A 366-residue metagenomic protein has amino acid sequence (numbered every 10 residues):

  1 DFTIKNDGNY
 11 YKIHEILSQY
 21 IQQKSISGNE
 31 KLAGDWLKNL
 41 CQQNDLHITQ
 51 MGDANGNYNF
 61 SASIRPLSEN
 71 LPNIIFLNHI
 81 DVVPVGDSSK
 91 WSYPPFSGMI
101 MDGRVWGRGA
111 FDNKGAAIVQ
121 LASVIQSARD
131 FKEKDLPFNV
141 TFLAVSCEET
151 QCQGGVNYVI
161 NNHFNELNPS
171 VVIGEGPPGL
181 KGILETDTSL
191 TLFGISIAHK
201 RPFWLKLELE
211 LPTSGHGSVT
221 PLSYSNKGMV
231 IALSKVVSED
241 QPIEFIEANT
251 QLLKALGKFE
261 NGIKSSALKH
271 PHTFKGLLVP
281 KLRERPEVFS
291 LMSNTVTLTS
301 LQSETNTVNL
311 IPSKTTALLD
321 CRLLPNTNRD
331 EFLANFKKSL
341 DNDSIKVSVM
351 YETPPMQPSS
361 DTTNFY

Functional and structural regions predicted by a protein language model:
D1-A110, R129-F138, L319: Acidic/His- and Gly-rich active-site-bordering loop/insert found across diverse amide/peptide-bond hydrolases
Q19, A122-R129, I231-K235, C321: Short glycine/serine- and small hydrophobic-enriched flexible loop segments
I64, L209, C321-L323: Hydrophobic beta-strand positions in extracellular immunoglobulin-like domains
R104-V105, F111-G194: Acidic/histidine-rich catalytic neighborhood of metal-dependent amide-processing enzymes
F164-N165, V171, P178-L190, I195-W204 (+3 more regions): Acidic-enriched catalytic cores of C-N bond-cleaving enzymes acting on peptides and small amides
T307-L318, F332: Glycine-rich, aromatic-lined ligand/substrate-binding cores of catalytic and carbohydrate-binding domains
V347-T363: A short beta-alpha structural unit
